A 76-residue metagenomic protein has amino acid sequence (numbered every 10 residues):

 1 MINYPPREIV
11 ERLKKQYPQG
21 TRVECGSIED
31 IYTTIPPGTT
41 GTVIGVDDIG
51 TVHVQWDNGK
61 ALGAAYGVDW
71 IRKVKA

Functional and structural regions predicted by a protein language model:
I2-K14, P18-A76: Basic/aromatic-rich interaction segments and small domains that mediate binding to polyanionic partners
